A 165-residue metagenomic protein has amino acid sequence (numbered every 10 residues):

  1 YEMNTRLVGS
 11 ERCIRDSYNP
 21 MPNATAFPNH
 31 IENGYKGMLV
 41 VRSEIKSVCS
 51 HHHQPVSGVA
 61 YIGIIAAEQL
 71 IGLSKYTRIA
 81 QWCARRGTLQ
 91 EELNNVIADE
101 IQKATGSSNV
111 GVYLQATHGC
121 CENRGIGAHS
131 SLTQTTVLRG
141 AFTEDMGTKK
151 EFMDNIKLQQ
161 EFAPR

Functional and structural regions predicted by a protein language model:
Y1-I14: Single conserved hydrophobic/aromatic residue that forms the stacking wall/gate of nucleotide- or nucleobase-binding
G9, H53, I101: Conserved RecA-like P-loop NTPase ATPase core
S10, Q115-G119: A glycine-rich phosphate-binding loop feature that marks nucleotide/adenosyl-phosphate handling sites
N19-Q81, S131-T136: Active-site-adjacent structural patch at catalytic or cofactor/ligand-binding sites
Q81-Q115: Well-ordered alpha/beta subsegment
G119-C120, A128: C-terminal binding/interaction regions
S131-R165: C-terminal helix-cap and adjacent tail motif
